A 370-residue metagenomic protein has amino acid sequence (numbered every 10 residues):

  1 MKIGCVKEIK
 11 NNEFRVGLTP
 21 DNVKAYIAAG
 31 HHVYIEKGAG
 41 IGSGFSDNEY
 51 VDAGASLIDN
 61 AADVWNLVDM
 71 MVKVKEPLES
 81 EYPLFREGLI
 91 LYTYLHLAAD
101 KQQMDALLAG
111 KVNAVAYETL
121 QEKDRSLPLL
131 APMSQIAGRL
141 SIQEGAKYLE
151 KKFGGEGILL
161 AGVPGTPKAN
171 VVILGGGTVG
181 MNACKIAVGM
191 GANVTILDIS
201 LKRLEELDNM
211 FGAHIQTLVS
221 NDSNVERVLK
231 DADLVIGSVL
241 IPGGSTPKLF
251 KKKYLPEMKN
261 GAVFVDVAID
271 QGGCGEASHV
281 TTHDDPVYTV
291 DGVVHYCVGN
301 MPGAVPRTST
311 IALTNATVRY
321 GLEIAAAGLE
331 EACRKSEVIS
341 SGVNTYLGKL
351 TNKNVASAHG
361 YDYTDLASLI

Functional and structural regions predicted by a protein language model:
K2, E8, P77-A169, V298-N300: Glycine/serine-rich phosphate-binding loop and adjoining beta1-alpha1 elements at the start of nucleotide-handling
K2-G110: An N-terminal-biased, well-structured beta-alpha scaffold segment characteristic of Rossmann-like dinucleotide-binding
V6-G42, K152-L240, V287: Glycine-rich phosphate/diphosphate-binding loop of Rossmann-like nucleotide-binding domains
V33, L57, L91, A114-V115 (+3 more regions): Hydrophobic beta-strand scaffold residues
D69, K75-E76, L95-H96, N221 (+3 more regions): Short glycine-/small-residue-rich Rossmann-like dinucleotide-binding loops
E118-L159, I269, C274-I370: Adenosine-phosphate binding glycine-rich loop
N209-D291: Rossmann-like adenosine-cofactor binding region
